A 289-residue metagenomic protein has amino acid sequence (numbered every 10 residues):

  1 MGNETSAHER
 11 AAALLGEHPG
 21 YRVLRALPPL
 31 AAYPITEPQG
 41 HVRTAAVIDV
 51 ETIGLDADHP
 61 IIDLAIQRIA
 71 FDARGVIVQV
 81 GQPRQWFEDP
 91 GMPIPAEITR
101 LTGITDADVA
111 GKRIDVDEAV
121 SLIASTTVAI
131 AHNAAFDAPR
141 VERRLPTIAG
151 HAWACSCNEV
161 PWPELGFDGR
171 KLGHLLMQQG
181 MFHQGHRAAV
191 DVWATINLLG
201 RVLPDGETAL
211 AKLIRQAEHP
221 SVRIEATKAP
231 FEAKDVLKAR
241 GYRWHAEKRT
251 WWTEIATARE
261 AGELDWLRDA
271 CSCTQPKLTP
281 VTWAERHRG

Functional and structural regions predicted by a protein language model:
M1-T36, R201-G289: Acidic two-metal-ion nuclease catalytic site recognized across multiple nuclease folds, prominently DnaQ/RNase D-T
G2-H151, N158, L165-G185: Conserved non-catalytic scaffold segment of RNase H-like nuclease domains
K112, A189, T250: Residue-level "edge-of-site" marker
D115, V192-W193, T253: Short secondary-structure capping/turn micro-motifs that flank functional sites
E118, T195, A256: Short Asp/Glu-rich motifs
R144, Q178, L198-D205: Active-site catalytic microenvironments for nucleophilic, acid-base chemistry
V190-L198: Acidic, divalent-metal-coordinating active-site segment for phosphoryl/phosphodiester hydrolysis, typified by short
